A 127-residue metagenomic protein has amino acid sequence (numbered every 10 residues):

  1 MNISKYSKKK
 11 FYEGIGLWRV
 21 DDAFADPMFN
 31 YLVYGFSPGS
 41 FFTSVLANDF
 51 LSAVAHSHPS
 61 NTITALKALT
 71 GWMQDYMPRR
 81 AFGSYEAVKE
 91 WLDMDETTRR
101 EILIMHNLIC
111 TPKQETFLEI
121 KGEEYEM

Functional and structural regions predicted by a protein language model:
M1, Y125-M127: N-terminal soluble segments of membrane proteins
Y6, A23, F36, P112-E115 (+1 more regions): N-terminal functional modules and adjacent low-complexity/disordered segments of proteins
K10-G14: Extended, charge-biased low-complexity segments that typically form long amphipathic alpha-helices/coiled-coils
G16-I63: Amphipathic alpha-helical interaction modules
I63-E124: Amphipathic alpha-helical binding modules
